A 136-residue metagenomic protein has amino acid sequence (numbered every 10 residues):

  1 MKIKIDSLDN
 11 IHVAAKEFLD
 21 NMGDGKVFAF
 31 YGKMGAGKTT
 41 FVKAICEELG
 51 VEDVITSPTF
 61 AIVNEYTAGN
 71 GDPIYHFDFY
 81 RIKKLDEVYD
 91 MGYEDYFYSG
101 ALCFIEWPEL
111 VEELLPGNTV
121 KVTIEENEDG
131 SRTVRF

Functional and structural regions predicted by a protein language model:
M1, E47, D86-V88, E94-F136: Short phosphate-coordinating micro-motif centered on Lys-Gly-acidic
M1-E17: N-terminal pre-Walker A segment at the start of P-loop NTPase domains
L19-G25: Phosphate-binding P-loop
F28-F30: Hydrophobic anchor at the beta1->P-loop junction of P-loop NTPases
M34: The conserved Walker
K38: Conserved lysine of the Walker
V51-Y66: Short beta-strand-centered segment that lines the nucleotide-binding/catalytic pocket of NTP-utilizing
